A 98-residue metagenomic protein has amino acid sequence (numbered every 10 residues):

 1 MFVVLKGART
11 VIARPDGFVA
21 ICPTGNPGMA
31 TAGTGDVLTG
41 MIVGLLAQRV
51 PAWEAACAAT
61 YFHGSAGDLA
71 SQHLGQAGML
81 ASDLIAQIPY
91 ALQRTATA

Functional and structural regions predicted by a protein language model:
M1-A98: Small-residue (G/A/S/T)-rich helix-start motifs and N-terminal tracts that mark the onset
